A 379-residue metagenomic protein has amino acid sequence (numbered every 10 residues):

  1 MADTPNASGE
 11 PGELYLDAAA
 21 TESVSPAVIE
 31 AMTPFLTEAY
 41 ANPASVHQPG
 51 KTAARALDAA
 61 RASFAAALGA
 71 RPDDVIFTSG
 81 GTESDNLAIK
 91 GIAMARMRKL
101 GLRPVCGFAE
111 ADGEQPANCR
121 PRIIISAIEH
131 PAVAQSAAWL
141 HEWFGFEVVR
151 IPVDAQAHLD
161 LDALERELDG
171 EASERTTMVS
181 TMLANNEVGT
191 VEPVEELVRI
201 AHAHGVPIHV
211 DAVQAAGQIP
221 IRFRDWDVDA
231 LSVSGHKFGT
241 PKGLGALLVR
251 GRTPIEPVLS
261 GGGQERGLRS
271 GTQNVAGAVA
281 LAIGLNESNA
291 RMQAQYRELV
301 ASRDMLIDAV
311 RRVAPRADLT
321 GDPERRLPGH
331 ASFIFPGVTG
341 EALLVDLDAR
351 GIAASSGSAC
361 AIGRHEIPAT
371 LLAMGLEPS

Functional and structural regions predicted by a protein language model:
M1-S379: Pyridoxal 5′-phosphate
